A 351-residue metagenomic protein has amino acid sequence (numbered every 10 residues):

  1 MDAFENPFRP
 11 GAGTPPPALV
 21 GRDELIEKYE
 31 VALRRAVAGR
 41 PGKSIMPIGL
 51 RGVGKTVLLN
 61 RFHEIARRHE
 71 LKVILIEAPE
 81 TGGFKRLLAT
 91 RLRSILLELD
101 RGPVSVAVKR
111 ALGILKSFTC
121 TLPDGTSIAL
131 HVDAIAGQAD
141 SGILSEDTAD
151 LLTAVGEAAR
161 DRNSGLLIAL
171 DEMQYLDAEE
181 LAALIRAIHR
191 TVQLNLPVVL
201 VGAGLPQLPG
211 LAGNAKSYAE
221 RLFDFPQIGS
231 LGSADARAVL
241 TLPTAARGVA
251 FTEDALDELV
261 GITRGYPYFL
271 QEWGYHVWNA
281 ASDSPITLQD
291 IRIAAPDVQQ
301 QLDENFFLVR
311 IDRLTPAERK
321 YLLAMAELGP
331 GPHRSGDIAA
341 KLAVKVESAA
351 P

Functional and structural regions predicted by a protein language model:
M1-K43, A107: A short, basic N-terminal segment
A36, L208-R264, H276, D283-P285: Helix-loop-helix "sensor" segment of P-loop NTPases
A38-V53, V57-I168, L196-V198: P-loop NTPase nucleotide-binding core
M46, G52, P79-G83, Y175 (+3 more regions): Conserved nucleotide-binding/hydrolysis micro-motifs of P-loop NTPases
A89-R93, L112, K116-T119, G156 (+3 more regions): Short, amphipathic alpha-helical segments that act as regulatory/interfacial helices in nucleotide-processing proteins
R160-L170, Q174-A183, A187-S217: Sensor-1/coupling segment of RecA-like P-loop NTPase cores
E179, L342-P351: Short amphipathic alpha-helical interaction segments
G265, Q271-V346: Winged-helix-like regulatory helical subdomains adjacent to P-loop NTPase cores
